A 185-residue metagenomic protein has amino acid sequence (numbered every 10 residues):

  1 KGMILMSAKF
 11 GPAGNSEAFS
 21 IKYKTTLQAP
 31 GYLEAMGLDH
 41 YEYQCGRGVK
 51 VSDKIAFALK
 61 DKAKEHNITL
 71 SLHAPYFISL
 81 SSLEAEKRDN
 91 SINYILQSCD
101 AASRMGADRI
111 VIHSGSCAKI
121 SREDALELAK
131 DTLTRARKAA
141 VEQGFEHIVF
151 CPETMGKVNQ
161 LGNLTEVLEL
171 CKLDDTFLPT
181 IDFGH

Functional and structural regions predicted by a protein language model:
G2-Q97: N-terminal pre-domain/capping segments
G11-N15, Q44, S71-P75, V111-H113 (+2 more regions): A cross-family glycoside hydrolase active-site/sugar-binding cleft signature
S20-Y23, L164, H185: Gly/Pro-rich active-site loop or hairpin
K64, S81-P179: Active-site acidic/histidine proton-transfer and metal-coordination neighborhood in alpha/beta enzyme cores
